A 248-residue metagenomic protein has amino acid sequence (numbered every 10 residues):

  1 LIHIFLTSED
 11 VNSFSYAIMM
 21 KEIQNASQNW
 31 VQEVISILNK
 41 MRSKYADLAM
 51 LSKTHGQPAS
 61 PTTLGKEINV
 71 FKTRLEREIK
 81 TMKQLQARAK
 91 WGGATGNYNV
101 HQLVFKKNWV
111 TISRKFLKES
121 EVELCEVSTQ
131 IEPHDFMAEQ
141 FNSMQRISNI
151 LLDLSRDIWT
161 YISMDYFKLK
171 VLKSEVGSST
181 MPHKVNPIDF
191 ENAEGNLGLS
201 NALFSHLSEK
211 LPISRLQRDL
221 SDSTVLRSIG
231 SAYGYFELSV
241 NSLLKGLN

Functional and structural regions predicted by a protein language model:
L1-H101, F105-E119, L124, G177-S178 (+1 more regions): A helix-coil-helix interface module used to build multimeric assemblies and to scaffold catalytic/cofactor sites
I4-E9, Y16, S60, L64-E67 (+5 more regions): Secondary-structure capping and boundary motifs in well-ordered enzyme cores
N12-Y16, M20-I23, S27, L85-A87 (+4 more regions): Charged, low-complexity, helix-prone segments enriched in Lys/Glu/Asp/Gln
Q24, Q28-V31, I35, R42 (+10 more regions): A structural signal for well-ordered alpha-helices, especially hydrophobic packing surfaces of coiled-coils
K44-L48, T81-Q84, K118, V122-E126 (+5 more regions): Conserved helix-loop functional segments at active or binding sites
Y45-A49, M82-V100, Q130-E139, L169-G177 (+2 more regions): Short secondary-structure transition/capping segments
F105-G195, N201: Acidic, glycine-rich loop-and-beta core segments that form the ion-binding/anion-interacting portion of active sites
D165-F167, S178-N248: Glycine-rich cofactor/substrate-binding loops
